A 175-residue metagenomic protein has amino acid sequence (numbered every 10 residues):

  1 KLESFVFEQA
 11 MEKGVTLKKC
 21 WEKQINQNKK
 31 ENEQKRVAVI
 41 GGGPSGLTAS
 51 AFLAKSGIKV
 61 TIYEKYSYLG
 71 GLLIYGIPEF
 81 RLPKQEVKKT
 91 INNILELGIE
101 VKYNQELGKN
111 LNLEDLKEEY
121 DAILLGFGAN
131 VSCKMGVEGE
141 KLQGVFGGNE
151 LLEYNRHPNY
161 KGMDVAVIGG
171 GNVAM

Functional and structural regions predicted by a protein language model:
K1, Y63, Y120-G126: Hydrophobic or amphipathic alpha-helical targeting/insertion segments
K1-F7, T61, Y68, G98-V101: Iron-sulfur cluster-binding cysteine motifs and their immediate structural context in ferredoxin-like electron-transfer
K1-N28, L152-N155: Ferredoxin-type iron-sulfur electron-transfer modules in oxidoreductases and energy-metabolism complexes
L2, L72-D121: N-terminal Rossmann-like dinucleotide/flavin-binding domain of flavoprotein oxidoreductases that bind FAD/FMN
Q34-Y63, Y103-N112, K117, V131-C133 (+1 more regions): Rossmann-like dinucleotide/flavin-binding elements
A51-F52, I74-Y75, M135-G139: Short amphipathic alpha-helical segments
I58-I74: Glycine-rich FAD pyrophosphate-binding loop
L125, A129-L152: Glycine-rich beta-alpha-beta "Rossmann" dinucleotide-binding loop(s) and their flanking helix/strand
